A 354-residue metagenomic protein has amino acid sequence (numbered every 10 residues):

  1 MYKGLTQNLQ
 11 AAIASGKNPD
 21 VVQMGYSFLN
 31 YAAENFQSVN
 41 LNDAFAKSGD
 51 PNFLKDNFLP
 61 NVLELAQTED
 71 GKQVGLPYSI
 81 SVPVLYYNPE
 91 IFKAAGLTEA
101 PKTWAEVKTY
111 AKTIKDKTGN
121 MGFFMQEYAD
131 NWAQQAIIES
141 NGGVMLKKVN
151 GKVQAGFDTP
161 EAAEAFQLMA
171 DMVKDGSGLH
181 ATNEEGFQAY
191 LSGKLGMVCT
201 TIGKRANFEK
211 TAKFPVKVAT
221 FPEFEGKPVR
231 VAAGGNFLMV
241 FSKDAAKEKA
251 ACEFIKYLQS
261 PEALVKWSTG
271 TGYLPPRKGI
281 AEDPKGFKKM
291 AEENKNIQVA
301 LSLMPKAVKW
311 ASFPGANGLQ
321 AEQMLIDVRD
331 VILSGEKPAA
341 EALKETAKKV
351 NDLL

Functional and structural regions predicted by a protein language model:
M1-N57, E90-A95, E99-K102, G196-M197 (+2 more regions): Extracytoplasmic "Venus flytrap"/periplasmic binding protein-like
L29-V82, K108, K217-A219, L301-M304: Hinge/lid segment of periplasmic solute-binding proteins
L29-Y31, A136, Q167-E253: Extracytoplasmic/periplasmic substrate-binding proteins
N42-F58, F123, G143-E164, K210-T211 (+2 more regions): Short, solvent-exposed loop/beta-turn-alpha elements that line the ligand-binding surface or hinge of extracytoplasmic
E69-Y78, P83, K93, A105-Q154 (+1 more regions): Extracytoplasmic/periplasmic solute-binding protein
A111-K112, G151-H180: Glycine-centered hinge/linker elements that transmit conformational signals in sensory and ligand-binding systems
I255-G279: Periplasmic-binding protein-like
N296-T346: C-terminal capping/gating helix-and-loop segments adjacent to ligand/active sites or protein-protein/ligand interfaces
